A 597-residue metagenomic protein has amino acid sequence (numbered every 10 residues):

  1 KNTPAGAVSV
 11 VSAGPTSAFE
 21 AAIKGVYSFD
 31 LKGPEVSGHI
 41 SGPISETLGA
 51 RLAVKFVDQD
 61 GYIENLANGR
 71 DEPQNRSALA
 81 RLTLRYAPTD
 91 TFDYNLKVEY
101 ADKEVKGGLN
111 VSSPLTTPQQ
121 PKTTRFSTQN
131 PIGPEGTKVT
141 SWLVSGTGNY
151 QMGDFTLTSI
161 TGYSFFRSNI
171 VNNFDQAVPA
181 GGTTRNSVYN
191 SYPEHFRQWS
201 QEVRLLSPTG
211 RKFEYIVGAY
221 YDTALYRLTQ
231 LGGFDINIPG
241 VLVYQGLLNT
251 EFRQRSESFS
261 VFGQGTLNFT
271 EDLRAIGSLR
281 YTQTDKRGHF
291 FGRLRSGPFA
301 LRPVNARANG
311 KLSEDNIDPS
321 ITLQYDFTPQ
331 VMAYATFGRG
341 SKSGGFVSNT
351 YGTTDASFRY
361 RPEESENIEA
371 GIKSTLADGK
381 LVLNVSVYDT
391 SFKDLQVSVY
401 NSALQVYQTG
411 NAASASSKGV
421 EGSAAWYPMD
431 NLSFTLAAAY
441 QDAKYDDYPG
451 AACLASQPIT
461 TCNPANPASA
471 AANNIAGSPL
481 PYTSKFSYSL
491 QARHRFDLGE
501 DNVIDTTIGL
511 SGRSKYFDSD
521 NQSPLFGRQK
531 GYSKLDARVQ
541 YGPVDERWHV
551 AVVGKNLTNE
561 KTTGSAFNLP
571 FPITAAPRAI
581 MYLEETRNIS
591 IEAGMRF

Functional and structural regions predicted by a protein language model:
K1-N65, R70-A80, T91-F92, W142 (+4 more regions): Outer-membrane beta-barrel translocator/receptor signature
V26-E35, V57-T89, T124-W142, T184-S200 (+6 more regions): Outer-membrane beta-barrel proteins
I63-D71, G108-I132, N173-S191, L231-E251 (+6 more regions): Solvent-exposed loop segments that connect transmembrane elements
G69, Q74-I216, D222-A224, V382-L383: Outer-membrane beta-barrel domain signature, strongest for Gram-negative TonB-dependent receptors and also present
R85-T89, L205-P208, Y220-D222, F252-T390: Structural signature of Gram-negative outer-membrane beta-barrels, strongest in the C-terminal barrel of TonB-dependent
S145-F174, D326-K342, R359-Y427, S433-A439 (+1 more regions): Membrane-embedded beta-barrel scaffold of Gram-negative outer-membrane proteins
E214-I216, A275, D389-S391, G410-D520 (+1 more regions): Gram-negative outer-membrane beta-barrel transporters
L510-N521, Y541-F597: C-terminal beta-signal and adjacent terminal beta-strands/loops of Gram-negative outer-membrane beta-barrel proteins
